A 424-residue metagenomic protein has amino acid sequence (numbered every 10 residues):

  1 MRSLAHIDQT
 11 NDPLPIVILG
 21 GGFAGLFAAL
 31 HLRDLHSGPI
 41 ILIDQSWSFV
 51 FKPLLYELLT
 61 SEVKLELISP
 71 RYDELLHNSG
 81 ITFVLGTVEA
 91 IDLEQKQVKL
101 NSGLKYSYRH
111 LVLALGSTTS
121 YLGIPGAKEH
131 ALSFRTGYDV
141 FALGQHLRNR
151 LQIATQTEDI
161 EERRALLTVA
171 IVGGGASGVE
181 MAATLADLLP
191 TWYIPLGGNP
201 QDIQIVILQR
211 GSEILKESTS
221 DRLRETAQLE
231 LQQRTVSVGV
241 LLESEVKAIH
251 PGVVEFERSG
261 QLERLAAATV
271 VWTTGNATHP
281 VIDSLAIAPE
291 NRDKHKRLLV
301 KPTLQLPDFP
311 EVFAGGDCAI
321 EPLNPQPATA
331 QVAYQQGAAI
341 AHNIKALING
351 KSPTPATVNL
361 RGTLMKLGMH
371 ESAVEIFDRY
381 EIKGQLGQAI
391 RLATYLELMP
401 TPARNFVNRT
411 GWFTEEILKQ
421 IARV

Functional and structural regions predicted by a protein language model:
M1-P13, I81-T168, G260, V271: FAD-binding core/adjacent interface of flavoenzyme oxidoreductases
R2-L4, V332, Q336-V424: C-terminal, flexible cofactor-proximal segment of oxidoreductases
R2-T82, V169, A176-S218, V271: Beta1-alpha1 glycine-rich phosphate/pyrophosphate-binding loop at the start of Rossmann-like nucleotide-binding domains
A24, G116-T119, A182, N276-T278: Short glycine-rich anion-binding loops that position phosphate/pyrophosphate groups of nucleotides and phosphorylated
I41-I43, V84, V112, L132 (+5 more regions): Hydrophobic/aromatic beta-strand patches that form the interior of the parallel beta-sheet core in alpha/beta enzyme
L55-V63, K128-L132, R222, A286-P289 (+2 more regions): Short glycine-enriched, charge-decorated loop/helix-capping segments at active-site entrances that position
S79, F83-A90, A186-P302, P353: A Rossmann-like FAD-binding core segment of flavoenzymes
E129-D159, G252-V253, E263-Q335: FAD-site-proximal beta/loop scaffold in flavoenzymes
